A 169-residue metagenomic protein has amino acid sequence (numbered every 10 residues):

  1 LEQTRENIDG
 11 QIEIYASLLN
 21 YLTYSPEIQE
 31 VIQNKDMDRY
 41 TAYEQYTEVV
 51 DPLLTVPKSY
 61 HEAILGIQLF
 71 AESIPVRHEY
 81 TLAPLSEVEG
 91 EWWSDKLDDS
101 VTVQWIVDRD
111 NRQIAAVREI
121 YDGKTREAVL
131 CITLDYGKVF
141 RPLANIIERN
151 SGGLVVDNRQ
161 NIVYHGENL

Functional and structural regions predicted by a protein language model:
E2-D99: Extracytoplasmic/periplasmic sensory segments of membrane signal-transduction proteins
N20, T102, A128-L130: A generic secondary-structure signal marking the coil-to-beta-strand transition
Y46-S59, E127-N168: Solvent-exposed, extracytoplasmic
F70-E72, V107, V156: A generic structural motif
I74, N111, Q160-N161: Detector for glycine-centered tight turns/loop "hinges" at secondary-structure junctions
E79, E87-W92, D110-I147, Y164: Conserved beta-strands of PAS-like sensory domains
L85, N168-L169: A short acidic/small-residue loop/turn micro-motif
W93-G123, S151-L154, L169: Membrane-proximal, non-catalytic sensory/regulatory domains of signal-transducing membrane proteins
